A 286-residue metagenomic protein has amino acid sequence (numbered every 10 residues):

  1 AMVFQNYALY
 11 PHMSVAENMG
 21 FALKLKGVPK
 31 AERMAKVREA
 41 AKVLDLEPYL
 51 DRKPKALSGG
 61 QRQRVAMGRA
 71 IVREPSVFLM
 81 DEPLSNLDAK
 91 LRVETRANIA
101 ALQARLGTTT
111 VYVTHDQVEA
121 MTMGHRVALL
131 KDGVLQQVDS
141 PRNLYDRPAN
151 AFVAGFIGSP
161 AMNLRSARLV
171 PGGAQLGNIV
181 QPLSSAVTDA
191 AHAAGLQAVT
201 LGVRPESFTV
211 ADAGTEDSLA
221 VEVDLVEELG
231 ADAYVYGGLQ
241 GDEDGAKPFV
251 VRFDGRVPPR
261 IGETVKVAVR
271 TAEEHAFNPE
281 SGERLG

Functional and structural regions predicted by a protein language model:
A1-F152: ABC ATPase nucleotide-binding domains
Q5, R165, A233: Change "...and in nucleic-acid phosphodiester-cleaving endonucleases..." to "...and in nucleic-acid processing enzymes
M121-V134, F156-G158, A193, E222-V226: Short low-complexity stretches enriched in small and charged residues
R142, A151-A154, Q197, E206: Internal, well-ordered alpha-helical scaffold/interface segments that support domain packing or protein-protein contacts
R147-V170, G202: C-terminal boundary and immediately downstream tail of ABC-type ATPase nucleotide-binding domains
P160-M162, G172-G286: Non-catalytic connector elements of ABC transporters
